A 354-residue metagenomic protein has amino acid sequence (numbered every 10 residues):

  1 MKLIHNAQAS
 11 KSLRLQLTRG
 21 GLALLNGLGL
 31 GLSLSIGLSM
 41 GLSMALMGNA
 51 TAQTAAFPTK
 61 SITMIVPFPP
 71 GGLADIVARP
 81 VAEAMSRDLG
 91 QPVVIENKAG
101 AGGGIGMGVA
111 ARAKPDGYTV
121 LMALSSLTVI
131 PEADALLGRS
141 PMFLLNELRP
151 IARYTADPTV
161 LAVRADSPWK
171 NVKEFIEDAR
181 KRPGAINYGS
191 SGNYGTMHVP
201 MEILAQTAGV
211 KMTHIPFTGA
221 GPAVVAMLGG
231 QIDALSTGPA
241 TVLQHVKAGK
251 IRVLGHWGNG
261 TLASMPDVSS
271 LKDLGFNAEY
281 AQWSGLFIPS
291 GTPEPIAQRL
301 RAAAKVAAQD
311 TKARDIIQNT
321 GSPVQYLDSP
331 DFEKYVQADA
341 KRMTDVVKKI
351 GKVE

Functional and structural regions predicted by a protein language model:
M1-T59, E354: Short, low-complexity disordered leader/linker segments with a strong preference for bacterial N-terminal type II
K2-H5, L32, Q53-T54, R87-D88 (+4 more regions): Short hydrophobic alpha-helices and adjacent helix-cap/hinge residues
Q53-E147, A185, N193, G209-S236 (+3 more regions): N-terminal (or domain-start) structured segment
T59-S61, Q206-V210, E294-E354: An extracytoplasmic/periplasmic, membrane-proximal ligand-sensing/linker region
I76, P80, A84, D88 (+15 more regions): Extracytoplasmic/secreted proteins, especially bacterial periplasmic and envelope-associated proteins
V109-Y118, P131-P222, L271, F276 (+1 more regions): Hinge/capping helix and adjacent helix->loop/strand transition within the periplasmic-binding protein
M122-L127, S190, G219-A220, T237-V242 (+3 more regions): Beta->alpha turn/N-cap motifs
S126-L137, H198, E202-T207, A234-D267: A ligand-binding cleft/hinge motif common to bilobed small-molecule-binding domains
